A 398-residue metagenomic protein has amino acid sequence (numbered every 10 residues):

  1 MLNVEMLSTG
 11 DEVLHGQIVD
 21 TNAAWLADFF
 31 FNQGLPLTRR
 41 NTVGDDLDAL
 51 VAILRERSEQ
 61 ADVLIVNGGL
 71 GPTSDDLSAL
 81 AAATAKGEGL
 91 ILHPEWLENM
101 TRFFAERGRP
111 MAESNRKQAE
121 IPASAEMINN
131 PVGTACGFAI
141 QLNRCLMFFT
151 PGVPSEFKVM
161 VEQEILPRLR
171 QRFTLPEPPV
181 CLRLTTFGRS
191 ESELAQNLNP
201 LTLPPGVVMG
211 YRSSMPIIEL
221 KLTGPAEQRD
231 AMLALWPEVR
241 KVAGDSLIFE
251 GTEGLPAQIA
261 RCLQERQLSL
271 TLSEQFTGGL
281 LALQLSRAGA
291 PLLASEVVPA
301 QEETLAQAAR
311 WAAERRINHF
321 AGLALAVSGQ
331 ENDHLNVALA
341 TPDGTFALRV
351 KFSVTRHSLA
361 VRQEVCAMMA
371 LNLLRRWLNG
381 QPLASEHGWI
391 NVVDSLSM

Functional and structural regions predicted by a protein language model:
M1-N41, L292-A294: Glycine-rich phosphate/diphosphate-binding loop of Rossmann-like nucleotide-binding domains
V4-M6, M147, L270: Conserved hydrophobic helix-helix packing surfaces used for dimerization/oligomerization
T42, D48-R55, E59, D76-R172 (+2 more regions): Proline/glycine-rich low-complexity loops and linkers
F138-I140, Y211-S213, L335-D343: Short beta-strand elements
Q141-N143, F149-P216, T223-A226, D230-M232: Accessory alpha-helical/coil subdomains and C-terminal extensions that flank or cap enzyme catalytic cores
A231-M398: Short alpha-helical segments enriched in small residues
